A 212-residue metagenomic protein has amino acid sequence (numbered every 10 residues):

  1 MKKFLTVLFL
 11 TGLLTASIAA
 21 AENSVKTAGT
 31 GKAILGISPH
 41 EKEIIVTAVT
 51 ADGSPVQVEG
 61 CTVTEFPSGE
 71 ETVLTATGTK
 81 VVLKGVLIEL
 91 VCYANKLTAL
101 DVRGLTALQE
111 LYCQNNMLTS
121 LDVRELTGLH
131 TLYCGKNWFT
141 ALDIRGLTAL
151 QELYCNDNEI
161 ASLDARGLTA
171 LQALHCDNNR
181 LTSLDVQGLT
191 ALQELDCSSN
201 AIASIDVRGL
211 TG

Functional and structural regions predicted by a protein language model:
K2-Q109, T127, T148, T190: N-terminal capping/linker segments that flank leucine-rich repeat
L90-C92, Q109-C113, H130-C134, Q151-C155 (+2 more regions): Conserved hydrophobic beta-strand positions in leucine-rich repeat
L100, L121, L142, L163 (+2 more regions): Canonical leucine-rich repeat
R103-N115, L121-L129, Y133-K136: Conserved, compact domain cores that house catalytic/ligand-binding motifs in diverse enzymes and effector modules
L105-L108, L126-L129, G146-L150, G167-L171 (+3 more regions): Leucine-rich repeat
C197, A201-G212: Low-complexity/repetitive intrinsically disordered segments
